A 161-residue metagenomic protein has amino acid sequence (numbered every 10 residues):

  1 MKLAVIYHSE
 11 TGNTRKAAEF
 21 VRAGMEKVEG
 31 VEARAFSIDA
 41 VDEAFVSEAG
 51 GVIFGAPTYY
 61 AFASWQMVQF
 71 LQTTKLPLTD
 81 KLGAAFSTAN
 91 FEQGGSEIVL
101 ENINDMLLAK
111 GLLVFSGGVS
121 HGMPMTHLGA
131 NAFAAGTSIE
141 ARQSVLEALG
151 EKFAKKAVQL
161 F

Functional and structural regions predicted by a protein language model:
K2-L3, K16, F20-F161: FMN-binding flavodoxin-like domain, especially the glycine-rich phosphate-binding loop
H8, T14: Glycine-rich phosphate/diphosphate-binding loop of Rossmann-like nucleotide-binding domains
